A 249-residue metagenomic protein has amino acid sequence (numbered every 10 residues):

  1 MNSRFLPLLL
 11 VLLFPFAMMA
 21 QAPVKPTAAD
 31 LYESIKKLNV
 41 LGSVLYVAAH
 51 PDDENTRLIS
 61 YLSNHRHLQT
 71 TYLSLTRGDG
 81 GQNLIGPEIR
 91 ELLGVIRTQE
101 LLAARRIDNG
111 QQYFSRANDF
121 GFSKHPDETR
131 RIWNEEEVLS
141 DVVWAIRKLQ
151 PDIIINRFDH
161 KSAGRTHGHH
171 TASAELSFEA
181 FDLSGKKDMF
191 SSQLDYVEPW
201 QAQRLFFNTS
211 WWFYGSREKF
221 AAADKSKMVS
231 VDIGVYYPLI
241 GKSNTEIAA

Functional and structural regions predicted by a protein language model:
M1-P7: Positively charged n-region of N-terminal signal peptides that target proteins for export
N2, F16-P26, F213: Bacterial Sec-dependent signal peptides at the C-terminal "C-region" and cleavage site
P7-A17: Bacterial N-terminal signal peptides
Q21-K148, T171, E175-D182, K186: Active-site rim/loop-helix segments in enzyme catalytic domains that contact anionic ligands
A22-P23, D30, L183-A249: The feature marks non-catalytic terminal segments
A117-N118, N156-H160, S210: Short, well-ordered beta-to-alpha junction loops that form the rim of enzyme active sites and present histidine/acidic
L149-A163: Short acidic, glycine-rich surface-loop motifs adjacent to enzyme active sites
K161-S173: Active-site loop-helix segments enriched in His/Asp/Glu that coordinate and activate a nucleophilic water at divalent
